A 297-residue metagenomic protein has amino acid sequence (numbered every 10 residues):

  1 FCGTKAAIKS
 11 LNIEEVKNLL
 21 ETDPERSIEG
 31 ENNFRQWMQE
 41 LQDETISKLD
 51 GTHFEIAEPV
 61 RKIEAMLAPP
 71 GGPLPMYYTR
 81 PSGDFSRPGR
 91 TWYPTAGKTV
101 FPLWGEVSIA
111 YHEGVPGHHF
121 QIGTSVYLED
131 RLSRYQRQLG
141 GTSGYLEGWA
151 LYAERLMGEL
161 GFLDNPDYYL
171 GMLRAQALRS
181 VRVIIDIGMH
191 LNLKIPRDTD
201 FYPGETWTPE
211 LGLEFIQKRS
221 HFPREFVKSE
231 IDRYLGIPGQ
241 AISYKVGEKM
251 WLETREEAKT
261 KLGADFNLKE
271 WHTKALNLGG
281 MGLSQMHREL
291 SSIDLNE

Functional and structural regions predicted by a protein language model:
F1-E297: N-terminal maturation segment of proteins
